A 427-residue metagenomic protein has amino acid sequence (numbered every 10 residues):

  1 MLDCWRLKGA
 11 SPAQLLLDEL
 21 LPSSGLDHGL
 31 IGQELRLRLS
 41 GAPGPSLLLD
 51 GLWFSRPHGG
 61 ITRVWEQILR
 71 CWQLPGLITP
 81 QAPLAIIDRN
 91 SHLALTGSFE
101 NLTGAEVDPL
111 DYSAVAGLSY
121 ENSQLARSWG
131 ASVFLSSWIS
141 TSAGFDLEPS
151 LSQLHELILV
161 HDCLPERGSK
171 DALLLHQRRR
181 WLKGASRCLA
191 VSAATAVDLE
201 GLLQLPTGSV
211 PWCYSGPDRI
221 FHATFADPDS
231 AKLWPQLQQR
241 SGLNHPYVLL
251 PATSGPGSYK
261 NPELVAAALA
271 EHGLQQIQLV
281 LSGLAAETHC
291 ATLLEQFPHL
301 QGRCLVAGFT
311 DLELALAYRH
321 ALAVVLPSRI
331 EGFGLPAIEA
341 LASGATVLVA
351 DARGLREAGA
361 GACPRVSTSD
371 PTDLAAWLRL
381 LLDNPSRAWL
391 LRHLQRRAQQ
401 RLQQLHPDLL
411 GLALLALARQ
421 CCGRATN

Functional and structural regions predicted by a protein language model:
D3-N427: Carbohydrate transferase catalytic cores enriched for Leloir-type hexosyltransferases
